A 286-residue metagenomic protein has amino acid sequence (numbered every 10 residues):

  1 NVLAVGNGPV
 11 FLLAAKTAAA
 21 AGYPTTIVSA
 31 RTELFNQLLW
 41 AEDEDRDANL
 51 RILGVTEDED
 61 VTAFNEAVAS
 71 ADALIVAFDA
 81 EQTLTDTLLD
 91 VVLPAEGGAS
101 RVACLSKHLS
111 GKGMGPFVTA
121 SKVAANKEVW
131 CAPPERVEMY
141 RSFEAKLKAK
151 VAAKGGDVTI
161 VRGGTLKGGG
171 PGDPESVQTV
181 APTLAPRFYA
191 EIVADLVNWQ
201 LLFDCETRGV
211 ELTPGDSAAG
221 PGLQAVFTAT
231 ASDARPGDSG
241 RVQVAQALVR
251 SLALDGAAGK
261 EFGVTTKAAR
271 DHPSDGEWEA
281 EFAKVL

Functional and structural regions predicted by a protein language model:
N1-L50, E59-A71, D79-Q82, D86 (+1 more regions): Oxidoreductase cofactor-interface core, primarily capturing Rossmann-like NAD(P)-dependent enzymes
V55-E57: Short beta->alpha junction loops
L74: Hydrophobic beta-strand segment of the Class I
